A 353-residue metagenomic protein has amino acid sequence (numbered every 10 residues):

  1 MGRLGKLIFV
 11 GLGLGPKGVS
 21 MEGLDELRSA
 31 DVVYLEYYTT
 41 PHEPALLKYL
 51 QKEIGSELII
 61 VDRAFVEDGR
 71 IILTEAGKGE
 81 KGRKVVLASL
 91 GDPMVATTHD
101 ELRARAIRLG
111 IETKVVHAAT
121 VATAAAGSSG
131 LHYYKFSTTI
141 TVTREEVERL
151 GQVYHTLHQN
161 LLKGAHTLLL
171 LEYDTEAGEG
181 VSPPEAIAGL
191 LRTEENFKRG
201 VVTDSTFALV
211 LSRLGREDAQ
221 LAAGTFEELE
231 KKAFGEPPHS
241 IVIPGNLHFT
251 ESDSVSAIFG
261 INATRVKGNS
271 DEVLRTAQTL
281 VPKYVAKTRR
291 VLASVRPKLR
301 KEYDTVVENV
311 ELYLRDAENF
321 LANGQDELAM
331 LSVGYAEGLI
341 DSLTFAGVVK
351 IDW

Functional and structural regions predicted by a protein language model:
M1-E112: Class I S-adenosyl-L-methionine
G2-V10, T113, T120-G268: Beta-strand/loop-alpha-helix module characteristic of Rossmann-like adenine-cofactor folds
N269-E308: Amphipathic, heptad-repeat alpha-helical segments
D304, E337-W353: Short, charge-rich amphipathic alpha-helical segments embedded in non-transmembrane helical bundles/solenoids
D304-E308, E327-G334: Short, charged, amphipathic alpha-helical segments
